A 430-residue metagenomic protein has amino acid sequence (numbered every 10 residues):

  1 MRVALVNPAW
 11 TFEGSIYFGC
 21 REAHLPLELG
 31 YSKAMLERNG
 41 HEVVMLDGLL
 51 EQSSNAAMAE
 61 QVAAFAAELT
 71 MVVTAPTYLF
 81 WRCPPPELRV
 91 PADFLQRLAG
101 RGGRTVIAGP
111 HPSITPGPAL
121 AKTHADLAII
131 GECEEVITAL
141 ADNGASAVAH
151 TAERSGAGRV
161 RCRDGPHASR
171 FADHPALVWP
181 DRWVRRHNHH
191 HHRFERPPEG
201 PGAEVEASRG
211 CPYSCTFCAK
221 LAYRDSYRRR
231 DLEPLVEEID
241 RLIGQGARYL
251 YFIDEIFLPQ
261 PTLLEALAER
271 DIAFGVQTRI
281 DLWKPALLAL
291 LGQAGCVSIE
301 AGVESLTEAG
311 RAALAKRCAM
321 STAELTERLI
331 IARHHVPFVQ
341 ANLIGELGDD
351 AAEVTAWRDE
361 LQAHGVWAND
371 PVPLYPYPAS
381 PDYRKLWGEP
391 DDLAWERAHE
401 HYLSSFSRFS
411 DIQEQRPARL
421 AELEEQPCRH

Functional and structural regions predicted by a protein language model:
R2-V236, R241-G244: Acidic, low-complexity intrinsically disordered segments
N7, T74, G109, D254 (+3 more regions): Short beta-strand/turn micro-motifs composed of small residues that flank or help shape donor/cofactor-binding pockets
W10-T11, T77, P112, E135 (+5 more regions): Residue-level marker for beta-strand->alpha-helix junctions and adjacent short loops that shape enzyme
H24, V178-Q340: Radical SAM [4Fe-4S] cluster-binding motif and immediate context
V44-D47, V106-I107, A128, Y251-I253 (+2 more regions): Short catalytic-loop micro-motif centered on adjacent basic/acidic residues
F94-L95, P261-E269, A273-H430: A structural motif corresponding to the C-terminal lobe/cap of the Radical SAM core domain
K122-T123, Q245, A294, H364: Structural motif
